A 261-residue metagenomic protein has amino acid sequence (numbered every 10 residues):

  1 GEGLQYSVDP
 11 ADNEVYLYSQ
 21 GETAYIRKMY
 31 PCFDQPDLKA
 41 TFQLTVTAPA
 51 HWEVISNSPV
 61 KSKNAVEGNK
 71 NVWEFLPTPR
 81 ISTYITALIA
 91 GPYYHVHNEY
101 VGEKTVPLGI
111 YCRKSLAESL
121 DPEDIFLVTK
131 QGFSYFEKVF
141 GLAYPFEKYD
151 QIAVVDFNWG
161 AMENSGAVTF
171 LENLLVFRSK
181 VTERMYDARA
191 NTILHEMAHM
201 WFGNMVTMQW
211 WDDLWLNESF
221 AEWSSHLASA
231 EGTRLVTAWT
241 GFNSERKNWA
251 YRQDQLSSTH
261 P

Functional and structural regions predicted by a protein language model:
G1-E147: Acidic/His-enriched low-complexity segments
F75, G109-P261: Hydrophobic alpha-helical and helix-loop surface patches within well-folded domains that function as non-catalytic
